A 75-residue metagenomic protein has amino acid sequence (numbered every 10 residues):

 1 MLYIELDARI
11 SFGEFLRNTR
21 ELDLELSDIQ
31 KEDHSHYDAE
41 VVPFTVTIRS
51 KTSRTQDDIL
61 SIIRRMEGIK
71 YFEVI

Functional and structural regions predicted by a protein language model:
M1-K31: Canonical alpha-helical transmembrane segment with a positive-inside/aromatic-interface signature
L2, E40-T47: Short, hydrophobic beta-strand segments
A8-R9, R49-R54: Helix N-cap motif at beta-to-alpha junctions
F12, E32-S35, R54, F72-I75: A generic structural micro-environment signature that highlights single residues at secondary-structure boundaries
E14, T47-I48: Short alpha-helix boundary/capping motifs
E14-L22, T55-E67: Short amphipathic alpha-helices in soluble, non-transmembrane regions that often serve as interface/regulatory elements
E25-K31, L60, R65-I75: Conserved short beta-strand edge segments in small beta-sheet-based binding/regulatory domains
S27-V42: Non-transmembrane, membrane-adjacent beta-strand/coil modules in membrane-associated proteins and peripheral
